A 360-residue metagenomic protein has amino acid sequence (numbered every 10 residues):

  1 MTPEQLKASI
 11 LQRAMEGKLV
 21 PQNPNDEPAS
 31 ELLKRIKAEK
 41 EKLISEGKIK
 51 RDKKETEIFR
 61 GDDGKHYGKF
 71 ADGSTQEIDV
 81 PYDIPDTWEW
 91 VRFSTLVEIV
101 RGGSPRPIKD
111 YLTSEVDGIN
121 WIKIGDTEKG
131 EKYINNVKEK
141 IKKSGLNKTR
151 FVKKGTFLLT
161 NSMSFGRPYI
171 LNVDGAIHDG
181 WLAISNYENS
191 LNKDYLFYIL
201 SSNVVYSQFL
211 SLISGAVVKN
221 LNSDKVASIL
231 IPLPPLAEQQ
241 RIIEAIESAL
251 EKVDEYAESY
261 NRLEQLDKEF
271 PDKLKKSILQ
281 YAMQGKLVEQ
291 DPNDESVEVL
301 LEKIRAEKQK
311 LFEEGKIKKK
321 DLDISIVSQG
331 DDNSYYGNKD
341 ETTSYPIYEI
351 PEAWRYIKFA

Functional and structural regions predicted by a protein language model:
M1-K42, E46, Q208, L212 (+1 more regions): Amphipathic alpha-helical coiled-coil/heptad-repeat segments
S9, R13, T75-S104, P232 (+5 more regions): Non-catalytic DNA-recognition/assembly elements of restriction-modification systems
Q12-E16, A71-E77, K132, D174-A176 (+5 more regions): Short acidic (Asp/Glu) and glycine-rich catalytic loops that position anionic groups and cofactors
P28-D83, S296-E298, E302-Y348: Phosphate/adenylate-binding "loop-and-lid" substructures adjacent to NTP/NAD/dNTP-binding pockets in NTP-dependent
K42-K53, G64, E89-G130, N147-K148 (+2 more regions): Low-complexity, Lys/Gly-biased intrinsically disordered segments
G73-D79, S94-Y111, G125-K154, I177 (+2 more regions): Sequence-specific dsDNA recognition surfaces
K123-G125, N135-S201, N222: A short beta-sheet element
L182, I199-I231: Specificity-determining recognition surfaces
